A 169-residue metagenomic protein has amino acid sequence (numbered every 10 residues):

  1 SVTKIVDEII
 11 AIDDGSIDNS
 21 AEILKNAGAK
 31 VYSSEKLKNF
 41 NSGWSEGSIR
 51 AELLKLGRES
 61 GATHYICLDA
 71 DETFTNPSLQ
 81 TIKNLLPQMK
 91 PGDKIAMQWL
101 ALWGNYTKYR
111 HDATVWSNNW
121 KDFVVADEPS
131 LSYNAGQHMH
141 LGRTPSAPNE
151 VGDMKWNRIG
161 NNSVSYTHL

Functional and structural regions predicted by a protein language model:
S1-I5: Short, well-formed alpha-helical segments that are part of the catalytic scaffolds of diverse glycosyltransferases
E8: Residues at the starts of beta-strands that form the adenosine-phosphate
I12-D14, L68-D69, A96-W99: Short His-Asn-centered micro-motif
D13-K25, K36-K38: A conserved acidic beta->alpha catalytic loop
N26-A62: Active-site-proximal specificity loops/subdomain of glycosyltransferases
L37-K38, D71-T73, L100-L102: Short, solvent-exposed loop/turn segments at secondary-structure junctions
W44-A51, N76-L169: Catalytic-site signature of metal-activated, phosphate-bearing donor transferases, centered on the GT-A/GT-A-like
A62-T73: Short beta-strand-to-loop acidic/aromatic patch adjacent to the donor-nucleotide binding site
